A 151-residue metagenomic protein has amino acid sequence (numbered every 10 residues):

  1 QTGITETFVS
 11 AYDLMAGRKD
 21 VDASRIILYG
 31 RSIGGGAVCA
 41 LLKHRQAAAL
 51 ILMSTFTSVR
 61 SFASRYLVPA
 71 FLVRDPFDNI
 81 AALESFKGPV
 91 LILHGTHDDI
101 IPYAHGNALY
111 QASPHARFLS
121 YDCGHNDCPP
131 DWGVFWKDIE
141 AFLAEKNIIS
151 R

Functional and structural regions predicted by a protein language model:
Q1-D20, A81: Alpha/beta-hydrolase active-site loop
L14-R65: Primarily recognizes the serine-hydrolase "nucleophile elbow" in alpha/beta-hydrolase and SGNH/GDSL folds
P69-A82, K87-G88: Active-site nucleophile elbow and catalytic-triad environment of alpha/beta-hydrolase enzymes
N79, K87-G88, P102-Q111: Short alpha-helix in the alpha/beta-hydrolase fold that links the catalytic acid
S85-K87, I92-D98: Short beta-strand/loop motif that positions the catalytic acidic residue of the alpha/beta-hydrolase fold
T96-I101, H125-D127: Acidic catalytic loop of the alpha/beta-hydrolase fold
N107-R151: C-terminal catalytic histidine-bearing segment of alpha/beta-hydrolase fold enzymes
